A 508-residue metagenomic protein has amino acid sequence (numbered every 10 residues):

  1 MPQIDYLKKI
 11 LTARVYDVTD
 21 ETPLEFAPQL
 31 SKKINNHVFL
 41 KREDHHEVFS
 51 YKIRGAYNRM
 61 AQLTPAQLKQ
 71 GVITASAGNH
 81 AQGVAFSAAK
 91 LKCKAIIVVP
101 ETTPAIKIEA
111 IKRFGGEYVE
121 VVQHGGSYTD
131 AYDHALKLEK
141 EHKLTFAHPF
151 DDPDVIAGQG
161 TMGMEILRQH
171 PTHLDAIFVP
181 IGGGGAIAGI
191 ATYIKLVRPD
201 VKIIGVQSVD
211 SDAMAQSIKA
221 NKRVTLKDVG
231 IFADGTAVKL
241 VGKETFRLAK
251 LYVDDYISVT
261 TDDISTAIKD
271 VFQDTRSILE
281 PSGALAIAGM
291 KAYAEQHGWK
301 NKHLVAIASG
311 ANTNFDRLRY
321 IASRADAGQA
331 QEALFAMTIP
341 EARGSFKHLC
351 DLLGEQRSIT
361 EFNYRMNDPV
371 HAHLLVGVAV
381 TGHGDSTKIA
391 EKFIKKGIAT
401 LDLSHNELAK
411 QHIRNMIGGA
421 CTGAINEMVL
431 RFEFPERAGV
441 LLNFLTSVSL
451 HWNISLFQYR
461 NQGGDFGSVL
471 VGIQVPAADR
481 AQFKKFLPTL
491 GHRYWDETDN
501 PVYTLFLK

Functional and structural regions predicted by a protein language model:
M1-V440, S447-K508: PLP-dependent amino-acid enzyme catalytic core
